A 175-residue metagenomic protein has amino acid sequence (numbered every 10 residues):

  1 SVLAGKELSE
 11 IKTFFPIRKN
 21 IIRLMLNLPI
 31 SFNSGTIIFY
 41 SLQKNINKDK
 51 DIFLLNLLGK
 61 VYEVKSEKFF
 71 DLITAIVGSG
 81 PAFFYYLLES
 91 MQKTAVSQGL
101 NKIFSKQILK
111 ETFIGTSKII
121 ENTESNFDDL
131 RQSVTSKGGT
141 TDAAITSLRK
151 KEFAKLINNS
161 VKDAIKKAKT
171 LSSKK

Functional and structural regions predicted by a protein language model:
S1-K6: ADP-ribose/adenylate-binding Rossmann-like module
E10, F14-N20, T36-L72, F83-E124: Internal alpha-helical scaffold of NAD(P)-dependent oxidoreductase catalytic cores
R23: Active-site glycine-rich loop that binds ribose-phosphate moieties when present
I30-F32: Rossmann-like dinucleotide/flavin-binding elements
I76-V77: Alpha-helical membrane segments and immediately flanking helix-loop junctions that form or couple to the substrate/ion
K110-K175: NAD(P)-dependent Rossmann-like dehydrogenase/reductase catalytic/cofactor-binding core
